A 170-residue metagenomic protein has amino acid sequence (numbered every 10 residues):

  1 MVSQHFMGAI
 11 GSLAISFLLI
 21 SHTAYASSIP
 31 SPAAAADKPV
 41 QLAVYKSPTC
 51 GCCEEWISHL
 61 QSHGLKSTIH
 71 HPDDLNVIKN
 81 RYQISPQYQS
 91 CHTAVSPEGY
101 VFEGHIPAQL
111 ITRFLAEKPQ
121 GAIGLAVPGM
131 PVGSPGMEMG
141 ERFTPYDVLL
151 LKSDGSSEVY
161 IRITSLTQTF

Functional and structural regions predicted by a protein language model:
M1-G11: Bacterial N-terminal signal peptides that target proteins for export
A9-H22: Bacterial N-terminal signal peptides
A24-S28, A35: Boundary at the C-terminal end of the N-terminal hydrophobic targeting segment
A34-H63: Local sequence-structure signature of Cys/Sec-based thiol-disulfide redox active-site neighborhoods
Q41-L42, L65-K66, E98-V101: Short active-site oxyanion
T49, W56, H71-D74, P107-I111: Stable alpha-helical elements in mature extracytoplasmic
I57-V77: Conserved helix-turn-beta segment immediately C-terminal to the redox Cys motif in thioredoxin-like folds
R81, Q87-F170: Thiol/selenol-based redox catalytic cores and closely related redox-interacting motifs
